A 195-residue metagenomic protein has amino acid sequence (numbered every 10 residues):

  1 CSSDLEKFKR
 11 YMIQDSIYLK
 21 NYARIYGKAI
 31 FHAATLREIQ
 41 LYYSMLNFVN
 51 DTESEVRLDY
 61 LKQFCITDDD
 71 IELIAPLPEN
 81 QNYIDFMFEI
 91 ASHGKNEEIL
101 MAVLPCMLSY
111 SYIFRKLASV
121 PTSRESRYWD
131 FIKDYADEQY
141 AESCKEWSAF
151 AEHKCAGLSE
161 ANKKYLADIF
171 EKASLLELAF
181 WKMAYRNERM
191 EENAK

Functional and structural regions predicted by a protein language model:
C1-S2: Short, small-residue-biased leader/transition segments that mark boundaries at the very start of proteins
L5-L58: Extended cationic-aromatic binding surfaces that line active-site or macromolecule-binding grooves and engage
Y22-A23, F114, W147-A151: Extended amphipathic alpha-helical scaffold segments
A29-A33, F64, A91-G94, L117-P121 (+4 more regions): Secondary-structure edge/capping motif, primarily at the C-terminal ends of alpha-helices and the immediately following
R37-E142, E171, L175: Active-site-proximal alpha-helical scaffolds that flank and shape metal-associated catalytic sites
D137-F170: Long amphipathic all-alpha helical oligomerization modules
K164-K195: Acidic, carboxylate-rich catalytic segments that either coordinate divalent cations
